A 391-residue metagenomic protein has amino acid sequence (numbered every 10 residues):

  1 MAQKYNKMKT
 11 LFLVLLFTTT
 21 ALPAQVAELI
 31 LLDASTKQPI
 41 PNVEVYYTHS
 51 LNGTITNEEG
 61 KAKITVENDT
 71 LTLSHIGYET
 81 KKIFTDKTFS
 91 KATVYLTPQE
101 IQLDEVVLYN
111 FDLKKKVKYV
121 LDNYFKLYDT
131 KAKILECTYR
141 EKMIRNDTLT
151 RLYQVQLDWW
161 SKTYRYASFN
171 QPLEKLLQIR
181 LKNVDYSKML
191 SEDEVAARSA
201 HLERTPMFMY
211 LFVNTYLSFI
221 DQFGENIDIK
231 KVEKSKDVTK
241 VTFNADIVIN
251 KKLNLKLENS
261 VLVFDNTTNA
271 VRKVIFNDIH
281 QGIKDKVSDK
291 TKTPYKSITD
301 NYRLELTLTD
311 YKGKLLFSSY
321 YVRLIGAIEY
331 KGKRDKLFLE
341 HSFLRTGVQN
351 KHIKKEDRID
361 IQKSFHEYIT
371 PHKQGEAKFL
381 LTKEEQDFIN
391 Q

Functional and structural regions predicted by a protein language model:
T10-A21: Sec-dependent N-terminal signal peptides
A27, S35-H49: Short, ordered, surface-exposed loop/turn motifs in non-cytosolic proteins
A27-A34, G60, V94, V106: A short, amphipathic beta-strand motif
V43-Y47, L71, L108: Hydrophobic beta-strand segments
L51-K61: Short, acidic Ser/Thr/Gly-rich low-complexity loop/linker segments typical of extracellular and cell-surface proteins
T72-I83: A short, solvent-exposed loop/turn motif at the edges and junctions of modular extracellular/periplasmic domains
Y95-T239, V287, T293-Q391: Surface-exposed, low-complexity/disordered segments and acidic/polar micro-motifs at processing/linker regions
N214-N277: Extended beta-strand-rich segments in extracellular/periplasmic secretory proteins, especially within noncatalytic
